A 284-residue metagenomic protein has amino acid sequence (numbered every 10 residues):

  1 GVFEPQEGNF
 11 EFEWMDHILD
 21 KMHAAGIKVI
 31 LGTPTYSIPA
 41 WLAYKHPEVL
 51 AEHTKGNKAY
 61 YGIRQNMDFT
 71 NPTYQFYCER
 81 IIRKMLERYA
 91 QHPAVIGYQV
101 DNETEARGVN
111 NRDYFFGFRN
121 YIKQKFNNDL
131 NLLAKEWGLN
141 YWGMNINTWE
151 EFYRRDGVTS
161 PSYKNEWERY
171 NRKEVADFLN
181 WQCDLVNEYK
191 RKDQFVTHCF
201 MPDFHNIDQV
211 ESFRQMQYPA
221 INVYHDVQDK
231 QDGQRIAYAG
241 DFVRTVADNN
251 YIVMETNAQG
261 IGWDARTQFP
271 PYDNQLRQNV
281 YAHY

Functional and structural regions predicted by a protein language model:
G1, G32-A40, I96-E105, C199-H205 (+1 more regions): Short, solvent-exposed turn/loop segments enriched in Gly/Ser/Thr/Pro and often Arg
G1-A59, R83-L86, Q182-K190: Aromatic-lined substrate-binding rim segments of carbohydrate-active enzymes
N9-W14, P72-R80, Q234-R235, F269-N274: Glycine-rich anion/phosphate-binding loops
E11-K21, I81, M85, F178 (+4 more regions): A general structural detector for well-ordered alpha-helical segments in enzyme core domains, enriched
A25-I27, R191-Q194, A247-N250: A short helix->loop->beta-strand "cap" motif at the edges of active sites that frequently abuts
W41-Y44, G108-D113, R266: Short aromatic-enriched loop/helix-cap "lid" or pocket-rim segments at secondary-structure transitions that line
E52-Y218, N222-R235: Polysaccharide-binding and catalytic clefts of secreted carbohydrate-active enzymes
T197-Y284: Hydrophobic targeting/anchoring helices
